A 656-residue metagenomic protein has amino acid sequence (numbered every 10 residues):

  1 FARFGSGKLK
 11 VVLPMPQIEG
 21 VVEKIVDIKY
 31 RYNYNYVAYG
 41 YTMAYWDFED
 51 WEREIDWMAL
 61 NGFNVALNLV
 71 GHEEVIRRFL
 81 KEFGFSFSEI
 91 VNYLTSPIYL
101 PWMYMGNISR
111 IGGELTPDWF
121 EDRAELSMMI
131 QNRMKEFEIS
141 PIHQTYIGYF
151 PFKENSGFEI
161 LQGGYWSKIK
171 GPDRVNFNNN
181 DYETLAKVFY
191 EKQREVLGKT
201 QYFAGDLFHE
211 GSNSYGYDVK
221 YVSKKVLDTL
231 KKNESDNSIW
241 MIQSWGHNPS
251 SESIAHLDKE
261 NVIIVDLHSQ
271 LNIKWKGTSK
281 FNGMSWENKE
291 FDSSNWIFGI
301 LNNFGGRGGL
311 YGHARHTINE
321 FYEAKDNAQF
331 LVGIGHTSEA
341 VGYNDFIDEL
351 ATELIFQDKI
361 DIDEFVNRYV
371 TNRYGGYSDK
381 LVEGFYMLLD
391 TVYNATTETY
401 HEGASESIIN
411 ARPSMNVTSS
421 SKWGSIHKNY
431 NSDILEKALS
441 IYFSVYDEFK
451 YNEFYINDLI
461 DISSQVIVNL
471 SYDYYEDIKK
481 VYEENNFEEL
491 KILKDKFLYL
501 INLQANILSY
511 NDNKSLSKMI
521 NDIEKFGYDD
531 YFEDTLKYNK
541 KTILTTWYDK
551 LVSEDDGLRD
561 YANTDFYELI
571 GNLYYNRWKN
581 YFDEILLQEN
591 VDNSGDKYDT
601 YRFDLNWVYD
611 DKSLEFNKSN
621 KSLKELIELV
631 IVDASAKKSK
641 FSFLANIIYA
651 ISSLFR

Functional and structural regions predicted by a protein language model:
F1, L60-N61, D345-F356, D390 (+2 more regions): Short, hydrophobic/amphipathic alpha-helical patches that form generic packing surfaces within helical domains
F1-R31, Y39-Y41, W46-L60, N327-V332 (+6 more regions): Solvent-exposed alpha-helical segments and adjacent loops that form catalytic or protein-interaction surfaces
G5-M15, E23-I25, Y34-A38, D47 (+11 more regions): Catalytic-core regions of glycoside hydrolase
K29-Y30, M105-G106, F449-K450: Short, flexible segments with low predicted structural confidence
T42, D118-E121, I462, V466: Short coil/turn segments at secondary-structure boundaries
S419, V445-Y482, E488-K638: Terminal accessory regions of large proteins
N429-N452: Long, amphipathic alpha-helical regulatory blocks in the mid-to-C-terminal portion of eukaryotic proteins
A636-R656: C-terminal cell-surface addressing/anchoring modules of secreted/extracellular proteins
